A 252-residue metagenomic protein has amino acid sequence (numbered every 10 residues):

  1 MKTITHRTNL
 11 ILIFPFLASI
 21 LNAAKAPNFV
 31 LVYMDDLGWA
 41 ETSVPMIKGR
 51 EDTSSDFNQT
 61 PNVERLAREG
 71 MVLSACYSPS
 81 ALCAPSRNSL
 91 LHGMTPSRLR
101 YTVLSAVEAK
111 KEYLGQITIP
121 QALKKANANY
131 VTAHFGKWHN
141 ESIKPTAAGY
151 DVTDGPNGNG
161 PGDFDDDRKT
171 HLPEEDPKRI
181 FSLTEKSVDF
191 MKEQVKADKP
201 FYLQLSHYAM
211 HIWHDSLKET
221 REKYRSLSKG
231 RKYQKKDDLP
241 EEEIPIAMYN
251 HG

Functional and structural regions predicted by a protein language model:
M1-I11: Bacterial N-terminal signal peptides that target proteins for export
R7, N22-G252: Formylglycine-dependent sulfatase
N9-S19: Bacterial N-terminal signal peptides
